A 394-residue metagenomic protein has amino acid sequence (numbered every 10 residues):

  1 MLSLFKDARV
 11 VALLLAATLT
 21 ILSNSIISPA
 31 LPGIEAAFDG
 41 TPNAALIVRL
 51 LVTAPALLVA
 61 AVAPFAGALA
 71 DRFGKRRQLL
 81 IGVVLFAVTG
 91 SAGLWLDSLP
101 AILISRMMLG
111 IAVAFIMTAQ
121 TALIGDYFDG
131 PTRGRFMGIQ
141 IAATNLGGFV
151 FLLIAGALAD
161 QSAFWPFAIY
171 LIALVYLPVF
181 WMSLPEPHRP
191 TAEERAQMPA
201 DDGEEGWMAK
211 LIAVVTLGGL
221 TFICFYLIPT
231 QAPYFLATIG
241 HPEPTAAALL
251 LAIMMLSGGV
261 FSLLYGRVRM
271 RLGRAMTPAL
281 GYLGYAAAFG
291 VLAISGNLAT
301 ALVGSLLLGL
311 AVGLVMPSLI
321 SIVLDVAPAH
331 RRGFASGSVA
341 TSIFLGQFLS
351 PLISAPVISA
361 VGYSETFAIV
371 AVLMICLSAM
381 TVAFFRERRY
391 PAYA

Functional and structural regions predicted by a protein language model:
L31-A60: Extracellular/periplasmic helix-loop-helix junction of adjacent transmembrane segments in MFS-like secondary
L50-A66, A252-L264: Central cavity-lining transmembrane alpha-helices of secondary-active solute carriers, predominantly the Major
A60-D97: Conserved MFS/SLC helix-loop-helix module at the cytosolic interface between two early adjacent transmembrane helices
V62-G74, F261-R274, I358: Helix-to-loop junctions at the C-terminal end of transmembrane segments in multipass secondary transporters
L99, S105-T144: Cytoplasmic helix-loop-helix junction between adjacent transmembrane helices in 12-TM secondary transporters
I139-L184: Helix-loop-helix hairpin linking two adjacent transmembrane segments in secondary transporters
P166-W181, F367-A383: Symmetry-related core transmembrane helices of the 12-TM Major Facilitator Superfamily/SLC fold
K210-A252: Extracytoplasmic gate region of multi-pass secondary transporters
